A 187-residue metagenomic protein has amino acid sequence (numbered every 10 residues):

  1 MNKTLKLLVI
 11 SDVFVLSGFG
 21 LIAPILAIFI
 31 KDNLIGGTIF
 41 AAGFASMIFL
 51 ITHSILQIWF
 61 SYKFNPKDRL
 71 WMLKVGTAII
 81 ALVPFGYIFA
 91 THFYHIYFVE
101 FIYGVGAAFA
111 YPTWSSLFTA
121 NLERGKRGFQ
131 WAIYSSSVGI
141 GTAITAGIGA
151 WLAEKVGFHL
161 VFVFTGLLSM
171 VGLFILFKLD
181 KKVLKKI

Functional and structural regions predicted by a protein language model:
N2-L50: Helix-loop boundary and gating motifs at the non-cytosolic
I39-F40, R124-Y134: Loop-to-transmembrane helix entry/capping segments in MFS-fold secondary transporters and related SLC/MFSD carriers
L50-I58, T142-A143: Residue-level signature of mid-helix packing/kink "hotspots" within the transmembrane helices of 12-pass Major
L56-D68, A153: Helix-to-loop junctions at the C-terminal end of transmembrane segments in multipass secondary transporters
W71-F85, G166: Structural signature of the two symmetry-related core transmembrane helices
I88-V99: Helix-loop junctions at membrane interfaces in 12-TM secondary transporters
F109-L122: Intracellular juxtamembrane helix-capping segments at the cytosolic ends of symmetry-related transmembrane helices
A153-S169: A membrane-interface helix-boundary motif in multi-pass transporters
